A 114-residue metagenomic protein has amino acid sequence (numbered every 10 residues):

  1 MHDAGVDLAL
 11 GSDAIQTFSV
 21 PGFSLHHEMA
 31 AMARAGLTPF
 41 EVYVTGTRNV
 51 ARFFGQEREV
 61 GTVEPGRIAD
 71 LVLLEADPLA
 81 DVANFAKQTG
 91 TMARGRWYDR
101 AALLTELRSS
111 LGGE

Functional and structural regions predicted by a protein language model:
M1-L74, W97: His/Asp/Glu-enriched, well-ordered alpha-helical/loop segment that forms or immediately abuts the divalent-metal
P65-L111: C-terminal cap of metal-dependent C-N hydrolases
E114: Copper-binding active sites and cupredoxin-like electron-transfer domains, recognizing His/Cys-rich ligand loops
